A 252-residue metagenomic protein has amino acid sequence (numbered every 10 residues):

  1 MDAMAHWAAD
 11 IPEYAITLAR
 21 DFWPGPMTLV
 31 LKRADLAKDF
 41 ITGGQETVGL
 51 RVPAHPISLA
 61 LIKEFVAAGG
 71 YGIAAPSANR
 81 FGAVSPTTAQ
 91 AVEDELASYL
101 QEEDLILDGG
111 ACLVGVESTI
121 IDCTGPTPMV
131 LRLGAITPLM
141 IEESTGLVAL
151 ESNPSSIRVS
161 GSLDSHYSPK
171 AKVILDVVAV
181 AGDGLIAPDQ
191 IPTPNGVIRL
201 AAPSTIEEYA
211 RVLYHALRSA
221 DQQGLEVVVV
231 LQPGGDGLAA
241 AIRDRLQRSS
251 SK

Functional and structural regions predicted by a protein language model:
M1-K252: Active-site-adjacent structural elements in enzyme catalytic cores
